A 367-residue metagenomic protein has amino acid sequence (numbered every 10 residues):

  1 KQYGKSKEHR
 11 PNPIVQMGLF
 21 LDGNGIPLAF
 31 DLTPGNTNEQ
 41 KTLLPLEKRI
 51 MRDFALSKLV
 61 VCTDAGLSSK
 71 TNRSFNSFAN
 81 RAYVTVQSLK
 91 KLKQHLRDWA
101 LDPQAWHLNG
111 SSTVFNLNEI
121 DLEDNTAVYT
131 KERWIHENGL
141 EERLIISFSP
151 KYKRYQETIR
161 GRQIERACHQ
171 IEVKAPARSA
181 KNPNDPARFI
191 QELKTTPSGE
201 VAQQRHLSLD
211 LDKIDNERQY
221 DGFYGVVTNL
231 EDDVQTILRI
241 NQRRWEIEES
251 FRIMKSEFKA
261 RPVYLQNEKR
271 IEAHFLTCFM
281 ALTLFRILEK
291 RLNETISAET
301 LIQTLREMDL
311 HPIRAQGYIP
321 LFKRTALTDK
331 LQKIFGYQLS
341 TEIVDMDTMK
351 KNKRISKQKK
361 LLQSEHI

Functional and structural regions predicted by a protein language model:
K1-I367: Anion-binding and metal-coordination hotspots
